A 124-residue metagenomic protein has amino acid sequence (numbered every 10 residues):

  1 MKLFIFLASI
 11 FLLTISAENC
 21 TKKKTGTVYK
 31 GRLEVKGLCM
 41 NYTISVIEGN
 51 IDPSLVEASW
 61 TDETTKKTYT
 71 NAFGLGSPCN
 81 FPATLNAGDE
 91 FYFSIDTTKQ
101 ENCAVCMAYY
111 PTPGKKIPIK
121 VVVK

Functional and structural regions predicted by a protein language model:
M1-C20: Sec-dependent bacterial lipoprotein signal peptides
T14-V35: Bacterial Sec-dependent N-terminal signal peptides
L38-G49: Short aromatic-glycine-enriched beta-strand elements
V56-C79: Disulfide-stabilized netrin-like
A72-F93: Short nucleic-acid-contacting surface segments enriched for D/E, G, S/T with interspersed K/R
D96-N102: Short, charged beta-turn/beta-strand-edge "cap" motif at the junction between a beta-strand and an adjacent loop
Y109-K124: Short peripheral tails and domain-boundary helices/loops at the edges of structured domains
